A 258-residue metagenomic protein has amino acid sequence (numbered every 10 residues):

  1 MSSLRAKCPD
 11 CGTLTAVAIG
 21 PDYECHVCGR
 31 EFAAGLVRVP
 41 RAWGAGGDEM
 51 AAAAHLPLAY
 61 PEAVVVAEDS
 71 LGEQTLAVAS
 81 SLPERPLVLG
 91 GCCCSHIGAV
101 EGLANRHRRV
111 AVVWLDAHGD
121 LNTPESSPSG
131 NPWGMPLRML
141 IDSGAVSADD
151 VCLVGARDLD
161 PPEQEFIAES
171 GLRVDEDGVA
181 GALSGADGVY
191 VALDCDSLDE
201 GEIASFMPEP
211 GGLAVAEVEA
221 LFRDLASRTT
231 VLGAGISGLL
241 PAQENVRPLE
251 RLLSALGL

Functional and structural regions predicted by a protein language model:
S2-V88, C94-H107, Q164-L258: Catalytic cores of soluble, metal-dependent hydrolases
V39, L115-A117, A156, L239: Cofactor-binding loop segments of dinucleotide-utilizing enzymes, especially the Rossmann-like FAD- and NAD(P)+-binding
P86-D150, T229: Active-site histidine-anchored catalytic micro-motif
L115-A117, V154, V191-C195: Active-site flanking residues adjacent to catalytic metal/cofactor-binding acidic residues
P128, V154, D158, E209: A short glycine-/small-residue-rich loop at the edge of a beta-strand within enzyme catalytic domains
W133, G155-L159, D177, L213-A216: A general structural motif
S143, D150-I167, G171, D175: Hydrophobic, aromatic-enriched interface-forming segments
